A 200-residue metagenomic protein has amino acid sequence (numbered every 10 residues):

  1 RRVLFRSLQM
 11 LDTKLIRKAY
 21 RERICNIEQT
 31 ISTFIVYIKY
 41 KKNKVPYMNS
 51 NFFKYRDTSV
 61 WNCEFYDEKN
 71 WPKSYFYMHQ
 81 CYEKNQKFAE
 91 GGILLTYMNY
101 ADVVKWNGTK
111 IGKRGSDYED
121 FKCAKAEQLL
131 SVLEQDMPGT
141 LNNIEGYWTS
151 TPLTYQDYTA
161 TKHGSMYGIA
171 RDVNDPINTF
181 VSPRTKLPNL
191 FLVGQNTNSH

Functional and structural regions predicted by a protein language model:
R1-R2, L95-Y97, V193: Generic beta-strand/beta-sheet core signal
R2-K87: Mid-domain catalytic core of redox enzymes that form a hydrophobic substrate pocket/lid adjacent to a catalytic redox
R6-Q9, A89-Q128: Conserved FAD/dinucleotide-binding core of flavoprotein oxidoreductases
T33-F34, N107-Y118, F191-T197: Glycine- and acidic
Y40-K42, M98, G194-T197: Short, flexible loop/turn elements at secondary-structure junctions
N43-K44, Q86-K87, R114-L153: Flavin-binding catalytic cores
E83-A89, F180-T185: Short glycine/proline-enriched loop/turn "hinge" motifs that connect secondary-structure elements and lie
E134-N198: A glycine-rich dinucleotide-binding beta-alpha-beta segment and adjacent secondary-structure elements that constitute
